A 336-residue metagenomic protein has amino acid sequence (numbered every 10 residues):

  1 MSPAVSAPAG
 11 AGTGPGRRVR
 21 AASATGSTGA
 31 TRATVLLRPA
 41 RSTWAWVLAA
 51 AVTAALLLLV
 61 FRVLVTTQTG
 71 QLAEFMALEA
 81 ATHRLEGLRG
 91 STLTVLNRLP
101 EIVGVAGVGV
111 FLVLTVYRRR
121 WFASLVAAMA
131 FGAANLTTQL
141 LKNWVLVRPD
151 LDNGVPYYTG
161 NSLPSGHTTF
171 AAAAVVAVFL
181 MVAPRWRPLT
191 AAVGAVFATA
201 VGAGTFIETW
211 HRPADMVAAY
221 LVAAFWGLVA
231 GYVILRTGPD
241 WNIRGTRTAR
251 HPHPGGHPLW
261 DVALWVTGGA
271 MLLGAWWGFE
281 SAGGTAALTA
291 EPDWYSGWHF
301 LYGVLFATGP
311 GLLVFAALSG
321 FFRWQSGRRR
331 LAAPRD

Functional and structural regions predicted by a protein language model:
S2-G104, K142-G154, A286-A287, E291-D336: N-terminal transmembrane-helix/juxtamembrane module of multi-pass inner/ER membrane proteins
T31-W44, V110-V126, L151, V176-T190 (+2 more regions): Cytoplasmic membrane-interface segments at the C-terminal ends of transmembrane helices
T34-S42, E86, G90-T94, G107 (+10 more regions): Membrane-helix interfacial "entry" motifs
A45-L58, A133-A134, A195, L264-L273: Alpha-helical transmembrane segments
L56-T66, T137-L146, G204-T205, G269-G283: C-terminal TM-helix exit segments that contain a strictly Trp-centered aromatic cap at the helix terminus
F111, G132-L136, L140, A173 (+1 more regions): Transmembrane alpha-helix boundary/anchor motif
F122-V155: Hydrophobic alpha-helical transmembrane segments of integral membrane proteins
V155-W294, F300-F306: Membrane-embedded catalytic cores of phosphoryl/pyrophosphoryl-handling enzymes
